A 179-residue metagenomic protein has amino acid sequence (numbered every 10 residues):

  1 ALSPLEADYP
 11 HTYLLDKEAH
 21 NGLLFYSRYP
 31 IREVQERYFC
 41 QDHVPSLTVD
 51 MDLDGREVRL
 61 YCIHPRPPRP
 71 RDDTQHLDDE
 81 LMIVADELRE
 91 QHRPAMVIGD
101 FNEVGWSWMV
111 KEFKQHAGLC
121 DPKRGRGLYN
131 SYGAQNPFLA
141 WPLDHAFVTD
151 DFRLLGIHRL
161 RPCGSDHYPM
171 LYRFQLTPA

Functional and structural regions predicted by a protein language model:
A1-A179: Soluble catalytic domains of enzymes that build or remodel membrane lipids, polysaccharides, and related
